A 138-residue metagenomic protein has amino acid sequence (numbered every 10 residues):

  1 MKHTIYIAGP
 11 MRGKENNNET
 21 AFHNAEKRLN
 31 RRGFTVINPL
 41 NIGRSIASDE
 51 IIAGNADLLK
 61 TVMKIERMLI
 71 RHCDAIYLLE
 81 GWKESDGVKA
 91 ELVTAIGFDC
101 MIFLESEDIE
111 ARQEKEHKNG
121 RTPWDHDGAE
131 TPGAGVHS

Functional and structural regions predicted by a protein language model:
M1-S138: Conserved catalytic or regulatory cores that recognize and/or transform ribose-phosphate-containing ligands
